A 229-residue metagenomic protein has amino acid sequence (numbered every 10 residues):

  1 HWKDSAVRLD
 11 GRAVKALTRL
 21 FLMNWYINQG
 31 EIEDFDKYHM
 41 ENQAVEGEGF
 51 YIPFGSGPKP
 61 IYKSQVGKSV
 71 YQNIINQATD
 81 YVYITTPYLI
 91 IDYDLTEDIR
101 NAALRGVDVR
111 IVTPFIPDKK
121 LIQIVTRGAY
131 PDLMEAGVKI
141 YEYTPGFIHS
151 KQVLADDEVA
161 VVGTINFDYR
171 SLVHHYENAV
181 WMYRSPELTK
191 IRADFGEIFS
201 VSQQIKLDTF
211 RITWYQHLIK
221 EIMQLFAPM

Functional and structural regions predicted by a protein language model:
H1-M229: Charged, low-complexity intrinsically disordered terminal segments
